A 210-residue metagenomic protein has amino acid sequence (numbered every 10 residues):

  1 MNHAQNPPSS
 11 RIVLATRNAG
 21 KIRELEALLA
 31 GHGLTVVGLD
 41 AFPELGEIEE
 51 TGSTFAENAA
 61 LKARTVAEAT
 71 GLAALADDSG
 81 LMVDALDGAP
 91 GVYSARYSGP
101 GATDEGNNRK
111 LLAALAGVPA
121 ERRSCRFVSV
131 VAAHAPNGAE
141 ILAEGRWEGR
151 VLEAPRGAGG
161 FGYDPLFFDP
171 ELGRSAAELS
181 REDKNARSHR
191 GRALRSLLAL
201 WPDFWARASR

Functional and structural regions predicted by a protein language model:
N2-V13, R17-R210: Anionic-ligand binding patches
